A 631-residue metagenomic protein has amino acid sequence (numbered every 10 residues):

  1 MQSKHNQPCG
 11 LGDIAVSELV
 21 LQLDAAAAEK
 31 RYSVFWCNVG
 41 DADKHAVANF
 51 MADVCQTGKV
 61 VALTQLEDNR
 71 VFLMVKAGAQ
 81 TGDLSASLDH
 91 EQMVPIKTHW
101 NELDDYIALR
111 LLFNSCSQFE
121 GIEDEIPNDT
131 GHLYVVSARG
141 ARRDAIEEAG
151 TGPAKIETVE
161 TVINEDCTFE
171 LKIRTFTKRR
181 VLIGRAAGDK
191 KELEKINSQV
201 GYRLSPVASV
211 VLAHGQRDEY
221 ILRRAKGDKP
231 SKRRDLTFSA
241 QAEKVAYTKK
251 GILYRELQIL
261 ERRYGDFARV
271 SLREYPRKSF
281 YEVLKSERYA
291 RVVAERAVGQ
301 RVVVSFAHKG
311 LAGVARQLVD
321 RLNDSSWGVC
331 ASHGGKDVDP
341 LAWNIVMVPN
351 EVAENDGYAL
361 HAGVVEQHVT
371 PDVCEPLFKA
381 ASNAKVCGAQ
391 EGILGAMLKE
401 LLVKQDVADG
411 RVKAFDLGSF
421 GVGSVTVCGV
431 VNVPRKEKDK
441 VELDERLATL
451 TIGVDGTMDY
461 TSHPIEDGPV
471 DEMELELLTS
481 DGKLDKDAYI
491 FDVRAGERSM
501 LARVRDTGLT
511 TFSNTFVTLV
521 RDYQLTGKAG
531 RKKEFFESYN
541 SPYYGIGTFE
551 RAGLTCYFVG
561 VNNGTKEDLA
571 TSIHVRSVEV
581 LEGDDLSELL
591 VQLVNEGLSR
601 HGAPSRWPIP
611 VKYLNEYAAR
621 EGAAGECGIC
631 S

Functional and structural regions predicted by a protein language model:
M1-E256, L260-V283, R301-S631: Long, contiguous domain-sized segments
K285-V292, R296, S326: Long, acidic/serine-threonine-rich intrinsically disordered regions with weak helical/coil propensity that act as
